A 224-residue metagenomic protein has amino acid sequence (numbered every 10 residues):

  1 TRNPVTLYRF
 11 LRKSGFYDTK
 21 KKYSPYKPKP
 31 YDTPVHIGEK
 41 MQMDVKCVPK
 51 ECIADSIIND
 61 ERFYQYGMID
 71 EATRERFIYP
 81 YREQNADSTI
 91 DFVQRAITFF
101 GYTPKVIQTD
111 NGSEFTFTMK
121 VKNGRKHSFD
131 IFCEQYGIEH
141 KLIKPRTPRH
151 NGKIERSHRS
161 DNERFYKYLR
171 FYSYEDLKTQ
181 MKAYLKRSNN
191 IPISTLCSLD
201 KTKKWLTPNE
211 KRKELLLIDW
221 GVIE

Functional and structural regions predicted by a protein language model:
T1-K50, S113, G124-H127, T202-K211: Basic, flexible linker segments flanking DNA-binding modules in nucleic acid-interacting mobile-element proteins
Y8-L11, D130, L185, N189: Non-transmembrane alpha-helical segments in soluble domains of secreted/periplasmic/extracellular proteins
P34-I37, E134, K182: A short, structural micro-pattern
Q42-Q65, T73-Q180, R187: RNase H-like DDE/DDD metal-dependent nuclease/strand-transfer catalytic core used by mobile genetic elements
Y136-I138, R159-E224: C-terminal domain-tail junction helix/linker
